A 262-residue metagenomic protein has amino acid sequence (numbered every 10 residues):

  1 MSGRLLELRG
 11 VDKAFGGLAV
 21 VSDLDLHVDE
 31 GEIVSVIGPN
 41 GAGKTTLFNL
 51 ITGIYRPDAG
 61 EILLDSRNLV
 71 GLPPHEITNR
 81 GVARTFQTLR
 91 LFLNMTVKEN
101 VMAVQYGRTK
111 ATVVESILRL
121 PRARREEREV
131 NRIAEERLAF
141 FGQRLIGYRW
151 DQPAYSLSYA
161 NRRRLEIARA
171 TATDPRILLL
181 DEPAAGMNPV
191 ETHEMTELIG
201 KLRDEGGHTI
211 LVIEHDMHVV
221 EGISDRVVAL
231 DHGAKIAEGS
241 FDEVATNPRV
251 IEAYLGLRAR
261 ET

Functional and structural regions predicted by a protein language model:
S2-T262: Glycine-rich phosphate-binding loops of nucleotide-dependent enzymes
